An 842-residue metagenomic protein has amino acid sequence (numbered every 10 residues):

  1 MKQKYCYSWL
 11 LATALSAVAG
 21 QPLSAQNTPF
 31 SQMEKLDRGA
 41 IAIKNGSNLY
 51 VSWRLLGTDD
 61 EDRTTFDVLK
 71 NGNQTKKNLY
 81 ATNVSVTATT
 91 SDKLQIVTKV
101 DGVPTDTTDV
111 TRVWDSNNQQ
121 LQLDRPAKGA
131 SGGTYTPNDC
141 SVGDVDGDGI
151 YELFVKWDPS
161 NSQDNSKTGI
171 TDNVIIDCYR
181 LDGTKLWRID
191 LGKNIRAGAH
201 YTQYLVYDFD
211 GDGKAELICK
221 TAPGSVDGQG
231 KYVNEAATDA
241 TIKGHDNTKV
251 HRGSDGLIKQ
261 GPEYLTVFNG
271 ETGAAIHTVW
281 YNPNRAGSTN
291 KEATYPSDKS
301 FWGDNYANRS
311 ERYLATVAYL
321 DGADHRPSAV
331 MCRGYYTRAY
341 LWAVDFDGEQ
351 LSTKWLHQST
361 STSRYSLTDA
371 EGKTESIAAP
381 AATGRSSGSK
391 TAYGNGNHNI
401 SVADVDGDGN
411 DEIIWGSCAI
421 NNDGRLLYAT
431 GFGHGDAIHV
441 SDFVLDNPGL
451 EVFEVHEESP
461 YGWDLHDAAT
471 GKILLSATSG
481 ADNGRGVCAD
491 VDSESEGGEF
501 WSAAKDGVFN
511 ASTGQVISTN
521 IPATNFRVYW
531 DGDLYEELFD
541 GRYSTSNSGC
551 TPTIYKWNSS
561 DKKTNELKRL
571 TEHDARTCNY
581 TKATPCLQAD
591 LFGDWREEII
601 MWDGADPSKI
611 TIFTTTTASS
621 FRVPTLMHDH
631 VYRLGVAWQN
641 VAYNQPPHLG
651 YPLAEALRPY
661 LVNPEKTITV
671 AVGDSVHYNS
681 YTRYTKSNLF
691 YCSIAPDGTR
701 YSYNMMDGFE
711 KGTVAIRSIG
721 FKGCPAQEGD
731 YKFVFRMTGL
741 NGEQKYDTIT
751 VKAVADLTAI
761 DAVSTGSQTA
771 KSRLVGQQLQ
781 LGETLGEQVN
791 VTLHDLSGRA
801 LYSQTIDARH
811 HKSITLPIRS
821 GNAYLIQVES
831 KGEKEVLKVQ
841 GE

Functional and structural regions predicted by a protein language model:
Q21-S24, Y691-A695, L757-E842: C-terminal outer-membrane/trafficking sorting elements
T28-G39, G46-N48, L55-D59, N71 (+2 more regions): Beta-propeller-forming repeat regions
S31-M33, F690-S718, T769, R799-L801: Low-complexity "stalk/linker" and mucin-like segments enriched in Ser/Thr/Pro/Ala/Gly
E34-D37, P659-P664, G766-K771: Proline-enriched interdomain boundary motifs that mark the N-terminal boundary and often initiate the first structured
T58-L69, T685-F690, E787-N790: Solvent-exposed loop/turn segments flanking beta-strands in beta-repeat/beta-sandwich domains
T98, M737, V828-S830: Conserved structural position at the C-terminal beta-strand of extracellular beta-sandwich adhesion modules
T108-V110, Q744-A755, L837-V839: C-terminal edge beta-strand
G720-Q727: Extracellular/luminal low-complexity segments enriched in Ser/Thr/Pro
